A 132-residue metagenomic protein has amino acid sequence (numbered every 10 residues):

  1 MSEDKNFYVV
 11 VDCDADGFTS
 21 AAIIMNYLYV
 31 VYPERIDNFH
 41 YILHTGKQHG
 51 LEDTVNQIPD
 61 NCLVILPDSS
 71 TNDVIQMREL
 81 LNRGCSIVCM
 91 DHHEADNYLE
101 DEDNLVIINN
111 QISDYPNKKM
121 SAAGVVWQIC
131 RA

Functional and structural regions predicted by a protein language model:
M1-A132: Replace "Mg2+/Mn2+-dependent" with "divalent metal-dependent
